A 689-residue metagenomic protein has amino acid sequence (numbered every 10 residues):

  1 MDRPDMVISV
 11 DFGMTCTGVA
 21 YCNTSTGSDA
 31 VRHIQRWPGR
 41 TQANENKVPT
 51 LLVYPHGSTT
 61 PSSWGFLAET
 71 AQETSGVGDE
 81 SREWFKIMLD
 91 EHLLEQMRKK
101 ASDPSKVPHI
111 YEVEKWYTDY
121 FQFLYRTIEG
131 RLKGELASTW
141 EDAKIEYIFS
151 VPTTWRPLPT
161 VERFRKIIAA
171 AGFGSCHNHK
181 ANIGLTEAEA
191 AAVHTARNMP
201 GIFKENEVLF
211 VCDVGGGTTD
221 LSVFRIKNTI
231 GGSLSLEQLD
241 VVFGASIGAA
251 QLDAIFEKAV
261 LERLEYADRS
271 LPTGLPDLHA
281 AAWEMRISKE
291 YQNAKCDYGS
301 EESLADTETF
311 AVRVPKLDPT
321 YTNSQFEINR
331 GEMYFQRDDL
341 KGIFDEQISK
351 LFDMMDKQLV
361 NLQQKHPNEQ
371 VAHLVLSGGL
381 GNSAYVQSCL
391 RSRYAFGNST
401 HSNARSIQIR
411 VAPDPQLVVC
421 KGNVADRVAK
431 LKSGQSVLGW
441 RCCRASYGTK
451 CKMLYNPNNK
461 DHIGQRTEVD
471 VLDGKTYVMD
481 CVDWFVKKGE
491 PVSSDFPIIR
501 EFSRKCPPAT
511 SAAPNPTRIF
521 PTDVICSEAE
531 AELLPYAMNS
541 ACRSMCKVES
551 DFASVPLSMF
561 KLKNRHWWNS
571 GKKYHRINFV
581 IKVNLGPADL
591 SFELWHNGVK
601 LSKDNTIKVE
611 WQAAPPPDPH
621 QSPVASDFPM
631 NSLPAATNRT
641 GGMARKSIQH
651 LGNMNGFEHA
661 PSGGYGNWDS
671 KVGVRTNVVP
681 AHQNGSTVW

Functional and structural regions predicted by a protein language model:
D2-A30, G78-E80, A196-Q238, N423 (+4 more regions): Gly/Thr-rich phosphate-binding beta-strand-loop-beta motif of the actin/hexokinase/Hsp70
S25-A169, G248-L304, A625-D627, K646 (+5 more regions): Phosphate-binding loop and its immediate beta->loop->alpha context in nucleotide/phosphate-handling enzymes
L51, N182-M199, D253-I255, I407-M453: Glycine-rich phosphate-binding/hydrolytic loop that grips phosphoryl groups
L89, P152-T154, I247-Y394, K450 (+2 more regions): Gly/charged contiguous loops adjacent to phosphate- or pyrophosphate-bearing nucleotide/cofactor binding elements
D119-S138, A190-I202, D339-V371, C389 (+2 more regions): Phosphate/ATP-binding catalytic cores across multiple sugar-kinase/actin-like superfamilies, primarily ASKHA
R163-I168, S383-N403: Conserved helicase motor "Helicase C" RecA-like lobe of SF1/SF2 P-loop NTPases
F164-F210, V214-T218, L234-Q238, L252: Hydrophobic, small-residue-rich alpha-helical packing segments that form membrane-like cores
T320-G342, E346, K350-L351, G434-H659 (+1 more regions): Acidic low-complexity intrinsically disordered segments
